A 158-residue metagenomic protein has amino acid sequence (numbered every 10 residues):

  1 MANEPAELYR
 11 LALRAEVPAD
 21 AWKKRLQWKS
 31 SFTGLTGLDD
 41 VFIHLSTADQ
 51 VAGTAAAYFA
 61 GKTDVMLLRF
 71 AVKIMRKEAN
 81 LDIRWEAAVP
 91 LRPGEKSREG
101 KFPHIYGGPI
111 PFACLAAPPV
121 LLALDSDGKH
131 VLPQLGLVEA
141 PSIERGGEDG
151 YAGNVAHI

Functional and structural regions predicted by a protein language model:
A2-I158: Conserved, structured core segments of small domains
